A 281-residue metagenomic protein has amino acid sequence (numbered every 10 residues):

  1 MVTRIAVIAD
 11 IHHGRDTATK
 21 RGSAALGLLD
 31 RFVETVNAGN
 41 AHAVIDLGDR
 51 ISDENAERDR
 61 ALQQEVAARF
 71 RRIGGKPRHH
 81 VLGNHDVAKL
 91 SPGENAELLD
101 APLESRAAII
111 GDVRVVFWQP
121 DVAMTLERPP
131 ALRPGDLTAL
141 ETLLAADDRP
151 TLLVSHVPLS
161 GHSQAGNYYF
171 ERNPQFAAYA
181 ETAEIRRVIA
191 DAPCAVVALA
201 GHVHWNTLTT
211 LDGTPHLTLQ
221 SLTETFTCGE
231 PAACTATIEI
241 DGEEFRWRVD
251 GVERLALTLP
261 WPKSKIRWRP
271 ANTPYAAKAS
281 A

Functional and structural regions predicted by a protein language model:
M1, D241-A281: A short C-terminal boundary segment appended to hydrolase-like catalytic domains
M1-R60: N-terminal active-site segment of His-dependent metallophosphoesterases
I5, V44, V115, T151-L152: Hydrophobic beta-strand anchors of alpha/beta hydrolase catalytic cores
D10, G48-D49, G83-N84, H156 (+1 more regions): Active-site glycine-centered loops adjacent to acidic/histidine catalytic or metal-binding residues that shape
R15-K20, R50-N55, D121-P134, Y168-P174: Surface-exposed cleft-lining segments at the edges of enzyme active sites
F32-A43, R128-P215, A271-A279: His/acidic metal-ligating clusters that form di-metal
A56-A146, P150, A177, E181-C194 (+4 more regions): Extended active-site neighborhood of metal-dependent phosphoesterases/phosphodiesterases
